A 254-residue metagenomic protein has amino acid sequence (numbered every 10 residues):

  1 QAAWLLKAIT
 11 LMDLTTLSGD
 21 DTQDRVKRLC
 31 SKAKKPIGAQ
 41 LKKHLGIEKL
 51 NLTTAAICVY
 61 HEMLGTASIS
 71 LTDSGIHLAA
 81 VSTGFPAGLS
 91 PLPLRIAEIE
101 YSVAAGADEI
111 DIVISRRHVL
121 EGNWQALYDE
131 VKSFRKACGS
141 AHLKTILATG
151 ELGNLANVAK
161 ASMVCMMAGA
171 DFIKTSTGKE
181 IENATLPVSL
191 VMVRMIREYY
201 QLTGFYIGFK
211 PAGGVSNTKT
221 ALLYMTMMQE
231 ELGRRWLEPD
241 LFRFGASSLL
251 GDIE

Functional and structural regions predicted by a protein language model:
A2-K7, D20-L52, H61-F209, S216-S247: Alpha/beta enzyme core
L17: A short, histidine- and acid-enriched strand-loop-helix "catalytic/donor-clamping" loop that lines the nucleotide-sugar
I57-V59: Short, hydrophobic beta-strand segments that form beta-sheet elements in well-ordered domains
S247-S248, I253-E254: Conserved active-site-proximal phosphate/metal-binding subdomains
